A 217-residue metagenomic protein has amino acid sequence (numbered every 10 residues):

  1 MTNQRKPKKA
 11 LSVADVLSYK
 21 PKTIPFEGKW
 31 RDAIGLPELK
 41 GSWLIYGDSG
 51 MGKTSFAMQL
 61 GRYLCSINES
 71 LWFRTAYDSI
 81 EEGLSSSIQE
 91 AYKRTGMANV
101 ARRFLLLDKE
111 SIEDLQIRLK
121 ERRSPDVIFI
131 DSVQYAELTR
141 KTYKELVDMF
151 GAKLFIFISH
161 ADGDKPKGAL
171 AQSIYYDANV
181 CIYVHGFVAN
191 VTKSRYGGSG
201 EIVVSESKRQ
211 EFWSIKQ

Functional and structural regions predicted by a protein language model:
M1-K20: Charged, amphipathic alpha-helical linker segments immediately N-terminal to NTP-binding catalytic cores
P21-P37: Pre-Walker A adenine-sensing motif
L36-P37, L64-S70, T95-N99, L119-R123 (+2 more regions): Conserved catalytic network of the ASCE P-loop NTPase/AAA+ motor domain
L39-E113: Conserved P-loop
G52-F56, A136-Y143, P166-K167: Active-site-adjacent loop/helix micro-motif of nuclease/hydrolase catalytic cores
S87-A91, T142-E145, S173-D177: Alpha-helical scaffold elements adjacent to nucleotide-binding pockets in ATP/GTP-utilizing enzyme cores
R103-I158: Phosphate-binding/switch loop-helix module in NTP-utilizing enzymes
D148-Q217: Phosphate-binding/switch region of NTP-binding enzymes
